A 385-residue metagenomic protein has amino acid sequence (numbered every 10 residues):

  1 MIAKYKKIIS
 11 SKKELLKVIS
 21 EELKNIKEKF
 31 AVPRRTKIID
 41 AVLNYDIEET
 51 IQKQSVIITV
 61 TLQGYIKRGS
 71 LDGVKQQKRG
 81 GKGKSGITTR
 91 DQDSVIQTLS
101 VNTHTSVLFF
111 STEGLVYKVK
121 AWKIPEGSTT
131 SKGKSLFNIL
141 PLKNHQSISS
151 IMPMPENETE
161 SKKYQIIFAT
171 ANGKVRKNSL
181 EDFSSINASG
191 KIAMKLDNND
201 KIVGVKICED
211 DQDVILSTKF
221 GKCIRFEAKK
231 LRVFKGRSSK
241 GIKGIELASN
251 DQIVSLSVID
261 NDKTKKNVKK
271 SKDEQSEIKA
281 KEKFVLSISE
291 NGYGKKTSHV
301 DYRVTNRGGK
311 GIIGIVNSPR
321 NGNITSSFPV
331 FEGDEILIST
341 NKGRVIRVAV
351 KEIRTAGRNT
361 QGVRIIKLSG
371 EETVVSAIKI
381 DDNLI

Functional and structural regions predicted by a protein language model:
M1-I385: C-terminal interaction appendages of subunits in large macromolecular complexes
